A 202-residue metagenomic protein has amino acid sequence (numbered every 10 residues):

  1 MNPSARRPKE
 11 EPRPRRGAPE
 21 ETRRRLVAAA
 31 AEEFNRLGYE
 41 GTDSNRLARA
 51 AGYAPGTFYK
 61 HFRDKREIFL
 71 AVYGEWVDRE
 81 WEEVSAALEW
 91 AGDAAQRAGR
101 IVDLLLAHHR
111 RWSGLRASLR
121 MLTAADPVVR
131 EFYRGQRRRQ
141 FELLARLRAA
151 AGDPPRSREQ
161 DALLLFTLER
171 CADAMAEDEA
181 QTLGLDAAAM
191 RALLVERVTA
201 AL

Functional and structural regions predicted by a protein language model:
M1-L37, S44-A50, E67: Basic, helix-initiating cap at the start of DNA-binding domains
E20-A28, E40-G41, G52, K60-S85 (+2 more regions): An amphipathic alpha-helix adjacent to DNA-recognition modules
R25, E67, Q96, R100 (+4 more regions): Amphipathic alpha-helical interaction segments
A29-E33, H108, T167: Short amphipathic alpha-helical elements of helix-turn-helix/winged-helix folds
E40-G41, D153-R156: Short, charged helix-capping/linker segments at alpha-helix termini
G56: Key DNA-contact positions within bacterial/archaeal DNA-binding proteins
D78-W81, A107-R111, P127-G152, E159-F166 (+2 more regions): Amphipathic alpha-helical packing segments from all-alpha helical-bundle domains
L106-V128, D173-Q181: Amphipathic alpha-helical segments used for helix-helix packing
